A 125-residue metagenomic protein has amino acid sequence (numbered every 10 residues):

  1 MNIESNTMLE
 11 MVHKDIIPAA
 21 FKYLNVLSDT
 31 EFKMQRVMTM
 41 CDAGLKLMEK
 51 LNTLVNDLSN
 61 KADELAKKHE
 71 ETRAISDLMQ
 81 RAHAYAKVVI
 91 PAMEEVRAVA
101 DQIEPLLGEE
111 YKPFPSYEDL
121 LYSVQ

Functional and structural regions predicted by a protein language model:
M1-Q125: C-terminal amphipathic alpha-helical interaction region
